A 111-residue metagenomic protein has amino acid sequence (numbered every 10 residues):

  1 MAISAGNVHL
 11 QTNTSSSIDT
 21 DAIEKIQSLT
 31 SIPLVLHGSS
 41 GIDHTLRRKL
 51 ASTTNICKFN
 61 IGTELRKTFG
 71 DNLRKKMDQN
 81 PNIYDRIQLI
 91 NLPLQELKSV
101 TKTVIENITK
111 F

Functional and structural regions predicted by a protein language model:
M1-S4, V35-G38: Short, conserved beta-strand edge motifs with alternating hydrophobic and charged residues
A2-D21: Glycine/Thr-rich beta-alpha phosphate-binding loop at enzyme active sites
A5-V8, T54-N72: Glycine-rich phosphate-binding active-site loops on the catalytic face of alpha/beta enzymes
S15-L36: Alpha-helix-loop-beta-strand connector modules within alpha/beta enzyme cores
S28-P33, S52-F59: Glycine-enriched alpha-helix->loop->beta-strand junction motifs that scaffold or abut catalytic
S39-D43, I61-E64: Short acidic/histidine-rich active-site segments
S40-N55: Catalytic cores of alpha/beta
K76-F111: Extended, intrinsically disordered, low-complexity segments
